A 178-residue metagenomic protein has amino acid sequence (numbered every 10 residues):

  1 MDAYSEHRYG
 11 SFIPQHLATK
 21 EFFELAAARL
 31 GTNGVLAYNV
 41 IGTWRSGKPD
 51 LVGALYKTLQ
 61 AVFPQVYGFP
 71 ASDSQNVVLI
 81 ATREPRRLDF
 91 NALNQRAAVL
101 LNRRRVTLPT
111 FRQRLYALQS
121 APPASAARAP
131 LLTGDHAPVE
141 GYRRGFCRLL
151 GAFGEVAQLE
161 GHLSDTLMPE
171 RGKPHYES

Functional and structural regions predicted by a protein language model:
M1-L17, W44-R45: A short SAM/SAH-binding and catalytic strip from SAM-dependent methyltransferases
A3-S5, V40-G42, S72, P85: A mature extracytoplasmic/lumenal domain signature
H7-Y9, N39, R45-D50, D89-F90: Extracytoplasmic/secreted cell-surface and envelope-processing proteins
P14-A18, G47, L51, D73: Alpha-helix N-cap/loop-to-helix boundary motif
A18-T32: A short glycine-rich, Lys/Arg-flanked "PGG" loop and its adjoining helix->strand segment in the class I
F23-E24, K48-F69: Conserved Class I S-adenosyl-L-methionine
N33-V40: Conserved beta-strand signature within the Rossmann-like core of class I S-adenosyl-L-methionine
Y67-S178: Soluble small-group transferase modules, centered on the S-adenosyl donor enzyme superfamily
